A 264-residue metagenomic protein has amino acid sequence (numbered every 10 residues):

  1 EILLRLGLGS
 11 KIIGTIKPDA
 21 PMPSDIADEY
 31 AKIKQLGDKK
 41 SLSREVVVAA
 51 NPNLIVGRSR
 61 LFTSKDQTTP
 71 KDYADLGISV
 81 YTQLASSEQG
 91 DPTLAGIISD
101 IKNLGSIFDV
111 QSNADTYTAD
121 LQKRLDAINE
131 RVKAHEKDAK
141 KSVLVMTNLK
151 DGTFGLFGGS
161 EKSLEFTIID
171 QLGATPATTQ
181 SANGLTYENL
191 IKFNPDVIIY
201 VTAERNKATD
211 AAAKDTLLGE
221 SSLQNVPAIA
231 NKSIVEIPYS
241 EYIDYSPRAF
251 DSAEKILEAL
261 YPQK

Functional and structural regions predicted by a protein language model:
E1-F62: A short, structured surface patch at a secondary-structure boundary
E1-L6, V110-L172: Basic- and aromatic-lined ligand-binding clefts that recognize polyanionic substrates
I13-I16, L54-R58, V80-Q83, S142-T147 (+3 more regions): Structural recognition of the beta-strand scaffold that forms the well-ordered cores of secreted hydrolase catalytic
K17-D25, E29, D38, G155-N183: Alpha-helical, coiled-coil/dimerization segments enriched in small aliphatic residues
M22, S59-T68, I78-N103, E136-L164: Extracytoplasmic ligand-binding site segments that recognize negatively charged/polar headgroups
I33-K34, V56-R60, A85-D91, K102-T116 (+3 more regions): Second-shell loop/turn segments in exported
S43-P52, K71, T186-N194: Short helices/loops that flank or line small-molecule/ion binding pockets
D91-D100, G105-S106, D115, I199-K264: Structured C-terminal subdomain patch of bacterial secreted/periplasmic proteins
